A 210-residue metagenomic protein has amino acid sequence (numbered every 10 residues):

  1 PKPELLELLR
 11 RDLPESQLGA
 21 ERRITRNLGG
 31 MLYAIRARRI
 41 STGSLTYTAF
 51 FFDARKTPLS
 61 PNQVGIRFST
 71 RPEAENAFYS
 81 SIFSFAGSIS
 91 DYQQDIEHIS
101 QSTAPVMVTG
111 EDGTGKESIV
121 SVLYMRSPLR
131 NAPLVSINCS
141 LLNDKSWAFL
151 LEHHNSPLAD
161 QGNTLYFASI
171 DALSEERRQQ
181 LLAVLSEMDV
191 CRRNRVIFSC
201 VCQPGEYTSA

Functional and structural regions predicted by a protein language model:
P1-R26: PAS-family sensory domains
R26, I40-G43: Sensor-regulatory modules in signal-transduction proteins
G30-R38: A short beta-strand signature within small-molecule sensing/ligand-binding domains used in signal transduction
R39, D53-K56, L141, C200-C202: Non-catalytic surface loops within mature trypsin-like serine protease
T42-A86: Conserved ASCE P-loop NTPase core motifs with emphasis on AAA+ ATPases
T70-A210: AAA+ ATPase active-site-proximal loops
